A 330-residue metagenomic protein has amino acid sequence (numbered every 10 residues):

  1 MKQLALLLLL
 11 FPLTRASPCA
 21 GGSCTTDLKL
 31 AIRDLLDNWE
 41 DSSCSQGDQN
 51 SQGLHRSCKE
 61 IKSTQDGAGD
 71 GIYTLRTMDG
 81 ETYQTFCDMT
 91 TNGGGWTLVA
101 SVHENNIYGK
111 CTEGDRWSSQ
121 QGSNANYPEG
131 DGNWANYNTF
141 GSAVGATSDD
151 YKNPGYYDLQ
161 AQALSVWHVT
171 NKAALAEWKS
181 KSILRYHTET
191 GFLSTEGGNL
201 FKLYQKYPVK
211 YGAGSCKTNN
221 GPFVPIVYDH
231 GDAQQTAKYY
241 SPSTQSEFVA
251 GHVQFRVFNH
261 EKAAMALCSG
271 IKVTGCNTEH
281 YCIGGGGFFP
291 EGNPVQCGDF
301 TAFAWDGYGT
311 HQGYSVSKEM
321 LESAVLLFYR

Functional and structural regions predicted by a protein language model:
K2-R330: Mature extracellular or lumenal effector domains of secreted proteins and single-pass membrane receptors/adhesion
